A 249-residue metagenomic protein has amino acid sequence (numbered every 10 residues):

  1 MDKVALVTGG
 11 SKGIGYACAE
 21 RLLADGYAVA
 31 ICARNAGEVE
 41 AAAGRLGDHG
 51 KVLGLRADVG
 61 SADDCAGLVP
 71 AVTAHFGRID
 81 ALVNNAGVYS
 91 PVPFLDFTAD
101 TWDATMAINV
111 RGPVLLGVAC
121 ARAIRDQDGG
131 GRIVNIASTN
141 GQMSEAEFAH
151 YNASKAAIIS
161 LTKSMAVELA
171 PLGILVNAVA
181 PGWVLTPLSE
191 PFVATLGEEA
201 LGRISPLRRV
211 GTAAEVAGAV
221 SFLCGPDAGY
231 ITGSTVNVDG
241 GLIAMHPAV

Functional and structural regions predicted by a protein language model:
S11-G13: Conserved glycine-rich cofactor-binding loop
V83, A170, L175, I231-G233: Short, small/polar-rich loop/turn modules that mediate ligand/substrate recognition or access, typified
P93-F94, T101-M106, L201: Substrate-binding pocket helix/loop in short-chain dehydrogenase/reductase
G117, S154, T162: Active-site helix of classical SDR
R122, V167-P171, G229: Alpha-helical segment proximal to the catalytic Tyr-Lys
S138: Residue(s) in the substrate-gating loop at a strand-loop-helix junction that position the organic substrate next
M143, S221, T232-V249: Short C-terminal tail/terminal secondary-structure segment of NAD(P)H-dependent dehydrogenase/reductase domains
